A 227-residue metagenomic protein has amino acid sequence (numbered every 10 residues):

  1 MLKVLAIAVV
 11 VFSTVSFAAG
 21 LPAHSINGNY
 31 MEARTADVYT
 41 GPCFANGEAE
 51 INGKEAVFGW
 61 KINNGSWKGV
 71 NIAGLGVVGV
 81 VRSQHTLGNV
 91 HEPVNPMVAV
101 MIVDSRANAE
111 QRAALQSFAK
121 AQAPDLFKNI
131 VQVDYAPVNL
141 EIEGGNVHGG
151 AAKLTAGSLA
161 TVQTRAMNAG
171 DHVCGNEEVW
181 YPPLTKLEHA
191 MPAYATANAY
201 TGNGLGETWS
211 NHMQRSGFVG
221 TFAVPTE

Functional and structural regions predicted by a protein language model:
V4-S13: Sec-dependent N-terminal signal peptides
A6, C43, G65-W67, N108 (+1 more regions): Generic "edge-of-domain/loop-turn" microfeature
G20-V103: N-terminal Sec/ER secretory leader and immediately downstream segment of secreted/extracellular precursors
I102-F218, F222: Mature, soluble, non-transmembrane domains
T226-E227: Short, solvent-exposed mixed-charge patches
